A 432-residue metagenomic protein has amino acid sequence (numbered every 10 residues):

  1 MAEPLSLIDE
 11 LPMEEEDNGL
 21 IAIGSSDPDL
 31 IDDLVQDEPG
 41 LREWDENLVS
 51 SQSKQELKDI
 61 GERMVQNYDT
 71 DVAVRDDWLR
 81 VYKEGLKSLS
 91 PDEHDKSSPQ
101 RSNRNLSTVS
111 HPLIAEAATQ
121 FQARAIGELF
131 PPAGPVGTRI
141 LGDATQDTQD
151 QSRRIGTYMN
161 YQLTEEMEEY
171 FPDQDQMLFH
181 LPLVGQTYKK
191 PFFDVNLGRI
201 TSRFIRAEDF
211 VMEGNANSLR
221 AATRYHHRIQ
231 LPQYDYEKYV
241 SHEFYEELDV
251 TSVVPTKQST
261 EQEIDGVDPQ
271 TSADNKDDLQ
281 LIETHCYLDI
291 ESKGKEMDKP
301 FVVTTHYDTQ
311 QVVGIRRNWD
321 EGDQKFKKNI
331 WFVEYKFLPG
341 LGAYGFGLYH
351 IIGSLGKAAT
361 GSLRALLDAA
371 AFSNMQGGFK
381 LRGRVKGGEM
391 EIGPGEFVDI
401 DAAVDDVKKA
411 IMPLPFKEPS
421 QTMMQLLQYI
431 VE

Functional and structural regions predicted by a protein language model:
A2-E432: Extended alpha-helical, oligomerization-prone segments that build pores/tubes and scaffolds
